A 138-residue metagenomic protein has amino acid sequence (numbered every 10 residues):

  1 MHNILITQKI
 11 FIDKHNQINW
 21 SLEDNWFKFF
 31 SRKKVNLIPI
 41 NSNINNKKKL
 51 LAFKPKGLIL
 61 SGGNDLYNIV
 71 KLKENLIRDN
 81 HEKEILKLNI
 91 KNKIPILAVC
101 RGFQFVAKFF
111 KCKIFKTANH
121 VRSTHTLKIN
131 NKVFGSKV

Functional and structural regions predicted by a protein language model:
M1-R101, K108-F115, V121-F134: N-terminal beta1-alpha1 cap of cysteine-dependent amidohydrolase-like domains
